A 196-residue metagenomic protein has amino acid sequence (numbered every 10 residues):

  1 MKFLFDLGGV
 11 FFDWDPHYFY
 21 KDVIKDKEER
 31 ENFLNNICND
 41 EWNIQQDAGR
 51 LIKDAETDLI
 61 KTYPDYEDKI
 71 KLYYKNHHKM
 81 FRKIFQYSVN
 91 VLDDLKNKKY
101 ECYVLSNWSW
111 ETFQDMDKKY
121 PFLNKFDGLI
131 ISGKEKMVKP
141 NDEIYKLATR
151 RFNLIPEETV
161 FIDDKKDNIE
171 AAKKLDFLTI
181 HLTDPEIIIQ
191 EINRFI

Functional and structural regions predicted by a protein language model:
M1-N90, N97, S109-T112: N-terminal helical cap/lid subdomain that shapes the substrate entry/recognition surface in HAD-like hydrolases
F3-F5, S109-W110, D117-I196: Asp-based, Mg2+/Mn2+-dependent phosphohydrolase catalytic module
Y18-F19, E41, D54, D58 (+7 more regions): Alpha-helical elements of Rossmann-like donor-binding domains used by nucleotide-donor carbohydrate transfer enzymes
A55, I70, L105, E158-T159 (+1 more regions): Residue-level detector of family-conserved "landmark" positions at structurally sensitive sites
I84, L105, M137: Residue-level marker of regulatory loop/turn positions in helix-turn-helix DNA-binding domains and in histidine
E101-Y103, L178: Proline-centered loop/turn at the N-terminus of a beta-strand
